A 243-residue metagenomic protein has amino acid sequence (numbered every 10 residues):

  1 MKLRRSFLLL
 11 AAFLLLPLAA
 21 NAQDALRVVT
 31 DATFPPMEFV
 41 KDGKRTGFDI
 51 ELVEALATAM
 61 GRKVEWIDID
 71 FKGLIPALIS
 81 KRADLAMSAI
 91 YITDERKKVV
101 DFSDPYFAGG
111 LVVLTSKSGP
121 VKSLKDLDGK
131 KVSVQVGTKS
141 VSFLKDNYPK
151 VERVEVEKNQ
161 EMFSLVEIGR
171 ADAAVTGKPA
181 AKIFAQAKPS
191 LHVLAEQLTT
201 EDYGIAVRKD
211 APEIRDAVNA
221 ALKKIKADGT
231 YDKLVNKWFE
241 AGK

Functional and structural regions predicted by a protein language model:
L16-A22: Sec/Tat signal peptide C-region and signal peptidase I cleavage site
Q23-A89, E155, D228: Extracytoplasmic small-molecule ligand-binding "clamshell" domains of the periplasmic binding protein/Venus flytrap
A32, F107-T115, E161, K182-K223 (+1 more regions): Periplasmic-binding protein-like
V40, V53-R62, S140-E157, A185-K188 (+2 more regions): Ligand-binding cleft/hinge of the Venus flytrap
I50-A59, V121, K125-D126, K131 (+2 more regions): Extended ligand-binding regions for polar small-molecule ligands
T58, K63-D126, H192-L198: Acidic, polar ligand-binding/catalytic clefts
E65-P76, V136, V154-I168, E201: Short helix-initiation/N-cap motifs at beta->coil->alpha
S88-K98, L144-D146, E167-T199: A ligand-binding cleft/hinge motif common to bilobed small-molecule-binding domains
